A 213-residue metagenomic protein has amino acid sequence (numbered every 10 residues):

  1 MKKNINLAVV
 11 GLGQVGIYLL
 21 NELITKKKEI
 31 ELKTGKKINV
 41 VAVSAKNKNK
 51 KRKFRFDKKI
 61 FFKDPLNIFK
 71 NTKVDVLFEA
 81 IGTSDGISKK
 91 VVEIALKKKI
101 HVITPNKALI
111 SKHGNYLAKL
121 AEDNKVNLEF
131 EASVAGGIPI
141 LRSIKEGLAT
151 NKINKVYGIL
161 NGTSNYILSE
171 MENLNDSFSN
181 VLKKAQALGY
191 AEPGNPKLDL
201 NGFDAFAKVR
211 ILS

Functional and structural regions predicted by a protein language model:
M1-K97: N-terminal glycine-/serine-/threonine-rich beta1-alpha1-beta2 phosphate-ribose binding loop of Rossmann-like
V10, Q14, Y18, K63 (+8 more regions): Conserved active-site and cofactor/substrate-binding residues in soluble primary-metabolism enzymes
V10, T150-S213: Active-site-lining helix/loop region of Rossmann-like oxidoreductase modules
L19, L23-K27, K48-K51, F69 (+10 more regions): Structural signal for hydrophobic packing residues in well-ordered secondary-structure cores of soluble enzyme domains
L20, F54-F56, G114-L117, P139-E146 (+1 more regions): Short acidic, glycine/serine/threonine-rich loops at helix termini
S44, E131, G158-L160: Short beta-strand segments
T83-K98, K107-K145: Rossmann-fold NAD(P)-binding glycine/threonine-rich loop
H101-I103: A short hydrophobic/small-residue beta-strand
